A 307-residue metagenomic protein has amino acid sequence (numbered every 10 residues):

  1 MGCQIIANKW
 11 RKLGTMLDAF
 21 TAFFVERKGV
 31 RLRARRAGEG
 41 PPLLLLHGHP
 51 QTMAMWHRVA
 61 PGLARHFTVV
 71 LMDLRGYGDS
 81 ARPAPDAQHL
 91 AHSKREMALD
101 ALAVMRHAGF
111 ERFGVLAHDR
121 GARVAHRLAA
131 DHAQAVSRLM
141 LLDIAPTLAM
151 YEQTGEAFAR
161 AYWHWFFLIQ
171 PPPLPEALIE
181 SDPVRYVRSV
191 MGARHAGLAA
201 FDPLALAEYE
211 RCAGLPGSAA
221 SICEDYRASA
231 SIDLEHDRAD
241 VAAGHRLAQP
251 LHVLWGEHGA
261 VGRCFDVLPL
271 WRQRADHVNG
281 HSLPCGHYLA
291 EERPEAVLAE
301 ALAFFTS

Functional and structural regions predicted by a protein language model:
W10, D18-F20, V30-L32, P42 (+7 more regions): Flexible "cap/lid" subdomain of the alpha/beta-hydrolase fold that forms the substrate-access gate
G40, G48-Q51: Active-site glycine-rich loops that stabilize anionic/oxyanionic intermediates across multiple enzyme folds
L45-G48, L71: Structural cue for short, hydrophobic secondary-structure segments
M55-T68: Short amphipathic alpha-helix adjacent to the substrate-entry channel of hydrolases
G286-L298: Catalytic histidine-centered segment of alpha/beta-hydrolase-like enzymes
